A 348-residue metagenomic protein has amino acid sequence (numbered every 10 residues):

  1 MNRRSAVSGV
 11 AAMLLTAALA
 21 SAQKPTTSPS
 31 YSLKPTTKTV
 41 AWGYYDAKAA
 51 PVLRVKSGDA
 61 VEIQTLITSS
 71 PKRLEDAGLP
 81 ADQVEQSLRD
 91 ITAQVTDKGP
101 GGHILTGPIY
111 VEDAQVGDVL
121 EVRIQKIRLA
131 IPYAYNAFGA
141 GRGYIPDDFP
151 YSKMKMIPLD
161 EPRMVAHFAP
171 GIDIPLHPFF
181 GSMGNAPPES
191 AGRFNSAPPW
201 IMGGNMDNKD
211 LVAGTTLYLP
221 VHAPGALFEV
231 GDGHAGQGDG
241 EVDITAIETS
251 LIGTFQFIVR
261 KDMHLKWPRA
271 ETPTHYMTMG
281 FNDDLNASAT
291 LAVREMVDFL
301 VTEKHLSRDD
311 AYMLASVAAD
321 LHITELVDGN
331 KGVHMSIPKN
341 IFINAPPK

Functional and structural regions predicted by a protein language model:
N2-V7, A311: N-terminal export leaders
G9-A18: Bacterial N-terminal signal peptides
P25-S30, K34, K38-V40, K48-E62 (+6 more regions): Alpha/propeptide regions of enzymes that mature by internal proteolysis
P29-K98: N-terminal, Lys/Arg-enriched amphipathic/low-complexity engagement segments that precede the first folded domain
T36-D46, K98-T106, F194-M202: Short, structured beta-strand/loop micro-motifs enriched in basic residues and often containing a Trp
T68-P80, I127-A137, G225-A235, T324-V327: Short, Lys/Arg- and Gly-enriched loop/turn segments at beta-strand edges
H103-I104, Y110, Q125-L211: Intrinsically disordered, low-complexity linker/loop segments enriched in Gly/Pro and charged/polar residues
L176-L285: Conserved mixed alpha/beta catalytic, RNA-binding, or beta-rich assembly cores of soluble enzyme, regulatory
